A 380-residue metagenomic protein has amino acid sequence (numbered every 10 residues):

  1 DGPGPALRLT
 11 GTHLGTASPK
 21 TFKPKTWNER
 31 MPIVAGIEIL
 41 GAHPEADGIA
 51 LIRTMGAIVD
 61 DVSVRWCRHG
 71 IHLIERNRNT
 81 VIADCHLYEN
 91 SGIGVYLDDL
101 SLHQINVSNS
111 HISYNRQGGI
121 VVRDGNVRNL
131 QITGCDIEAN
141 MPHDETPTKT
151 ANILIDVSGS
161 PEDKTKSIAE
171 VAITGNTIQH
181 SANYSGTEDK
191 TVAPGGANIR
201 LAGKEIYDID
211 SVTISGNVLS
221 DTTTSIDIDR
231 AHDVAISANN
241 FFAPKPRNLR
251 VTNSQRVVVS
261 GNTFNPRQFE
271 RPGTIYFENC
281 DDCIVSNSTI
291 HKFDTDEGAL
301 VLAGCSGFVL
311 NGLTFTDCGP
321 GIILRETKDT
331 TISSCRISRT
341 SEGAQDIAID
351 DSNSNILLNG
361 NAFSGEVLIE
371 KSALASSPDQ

Functional and structural regions predicted by a protein language model:
D1-I33, L40-G56, L73, V157-E162 (+7 more regions): Extracellular beta-strand-rich solenoid/capping regions of secreted or surface-exposed proteins that bind or remodel
G2-A6, H43-I49, R68-I74, S91-L97 (+11 more regions): Short glycine/acidic-rich loop motifs that flank beta-strands on beta-rich extracellular proteins
K23-N115, D144: Right-handed parallel beta-helix
I37, V62, C85, N90 (+12 more regions): Consensus "Asn ladder" position of solenoid repeat domains
S333-Q380: Leucine-rich solenoid repeat scaffolds
